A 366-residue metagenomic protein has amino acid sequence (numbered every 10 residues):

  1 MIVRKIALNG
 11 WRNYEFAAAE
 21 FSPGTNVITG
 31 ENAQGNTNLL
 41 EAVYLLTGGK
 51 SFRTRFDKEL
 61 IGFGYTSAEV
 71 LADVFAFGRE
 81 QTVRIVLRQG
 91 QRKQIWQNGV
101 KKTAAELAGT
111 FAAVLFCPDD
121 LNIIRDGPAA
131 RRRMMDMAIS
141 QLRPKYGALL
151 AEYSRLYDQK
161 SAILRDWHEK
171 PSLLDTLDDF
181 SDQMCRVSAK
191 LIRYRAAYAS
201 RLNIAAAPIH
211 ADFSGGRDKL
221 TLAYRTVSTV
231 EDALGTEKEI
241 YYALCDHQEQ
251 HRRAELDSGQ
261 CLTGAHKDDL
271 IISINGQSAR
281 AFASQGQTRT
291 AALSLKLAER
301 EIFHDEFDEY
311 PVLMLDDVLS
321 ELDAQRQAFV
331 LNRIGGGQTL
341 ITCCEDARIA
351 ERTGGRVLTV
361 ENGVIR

Functional and structural regions predicted by a protein language model:
M1-E31, P171-V312, E321-Q325, F329-N332 (+3 more regions): Conserved NTPase motor "head" modules and their coupling/switch loops across ABC/AAA+ ATPases, GTPases, and GHKL ATPases
G35-N36: Conserved lysine of the Walker
L45-A130, D136-Y146, N203-P208, I240 (+1 more regions): Nucleotide-state sensing region of NTPase/ATPase domains
A72, Q338-E345: Structural recognition of the conserved hydrophobic beta-strand(s) that form the central parallel beta-sheet of P-loop
N122-I123, A129-D178, D182-C185: Long, charged N-terminal accessory/stalk domains
M137, A347-V360: Short regulatory helix/loop adjacent to the ATP-binding pocket of P-loop NTPases
D316-V318: Walker B catalytic acidic pair
